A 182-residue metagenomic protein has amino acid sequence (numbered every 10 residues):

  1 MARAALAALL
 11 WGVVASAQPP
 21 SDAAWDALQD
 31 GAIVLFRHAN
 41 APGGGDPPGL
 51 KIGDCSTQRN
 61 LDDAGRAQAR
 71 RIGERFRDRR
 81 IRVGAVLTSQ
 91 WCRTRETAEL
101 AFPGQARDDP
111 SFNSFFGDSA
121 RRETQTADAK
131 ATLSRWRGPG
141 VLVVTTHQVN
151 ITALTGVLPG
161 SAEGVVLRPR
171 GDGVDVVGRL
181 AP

Functional and structural regions predicted by a protein language model:
M1-L6: Bacterial N-terminal signal peptides that target proteins for export
G12-V14: N-terminal signal peptide c-region/cleavage motif recognized by signal peptidases
P19-P110, F115-S119, A127, V157-P182: Active-site-proximal alpha-helix that buttresses catalytic centers in soluble enzyme cores
A32-V34, G138-T146: Generic beta-sheet signal
R79-I81, W136-G140: Glycine-rich phosphate-binding loop signature in dinucleotide/nucleotide-binding domains
E123: Short, glycine/charge-rich flexible loops or terminal/linker lids adjacent to PRPP-binding catalytic cores
T126-R135: A short, acidic, amphipathic alpha-helical segment used as a generic capping/interface helix at domain edges
